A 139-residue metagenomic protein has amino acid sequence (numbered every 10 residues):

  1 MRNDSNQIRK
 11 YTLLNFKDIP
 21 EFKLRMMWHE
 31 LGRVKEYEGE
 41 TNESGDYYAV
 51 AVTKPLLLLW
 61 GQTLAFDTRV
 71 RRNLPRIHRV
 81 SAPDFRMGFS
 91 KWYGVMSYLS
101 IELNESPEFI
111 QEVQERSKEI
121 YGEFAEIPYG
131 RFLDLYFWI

Functional and structural regions predicted by a protein language model:
M1-Y47: Helix-hairpin-helix/helix-loop-helix acidic hairpins
L31, P55-W60, L74, Y136-I139: Generic structural signal for hydrophobic core residues of well-folded globular domains
Y37-L58, V70: Helix-hairpin-helix
D67-I139: C-terminal accessory module of base-excision DNA glycosylases/AP lyases that mediates lesion recognition and DNA
